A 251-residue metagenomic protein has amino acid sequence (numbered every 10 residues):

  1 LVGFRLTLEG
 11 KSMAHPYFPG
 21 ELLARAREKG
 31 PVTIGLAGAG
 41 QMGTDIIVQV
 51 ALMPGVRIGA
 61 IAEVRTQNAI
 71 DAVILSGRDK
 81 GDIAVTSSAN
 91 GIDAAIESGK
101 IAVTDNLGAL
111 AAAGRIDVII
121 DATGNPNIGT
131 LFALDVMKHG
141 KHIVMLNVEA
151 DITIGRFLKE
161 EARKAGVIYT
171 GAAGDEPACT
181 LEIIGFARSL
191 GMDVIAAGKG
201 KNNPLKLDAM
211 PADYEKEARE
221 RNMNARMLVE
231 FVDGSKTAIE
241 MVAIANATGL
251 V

Functional and structural regions predicted by a protein language model:
F4, L8-D135: N-terminal glycine-/serine-/threonine-rich beta1-alpha1-beta2 phosphate-ribose binding loop of Rossmann-like
A37, Q41, V64-N68, D105 (+7 more regions): Conserved active-site and cofactor/substrate-binding residues in soluble primary-metabolism enzymes
Q41, Q49, D135-V136, E161 (+2 more regions): Hydrophobic/aromatic ligand-binding patch that stacks against planar heteroaromatic rings of cofactors or nucleotides
A62-T66, E149, G200: Residues in the short beta-alpha loop(s) of Rossmann-like NAD(P)-binding domains
I128-H139, V148-V167: Rossmann-fold NAD(P)-binding glycine/threonine-rich loop
H142-V144: A short hydrophobic/small-residue beta-strand
L146-E149, A172-A173: Short beta->alpha connector loops at strand-helix junctions that form conserved, small/polar/Pro-enriched
R156, R163, I168-V251: Core active-site phosphate/anionic-ligand binding loop and the adjoining beta-turn-alpha structural block in enzyme
